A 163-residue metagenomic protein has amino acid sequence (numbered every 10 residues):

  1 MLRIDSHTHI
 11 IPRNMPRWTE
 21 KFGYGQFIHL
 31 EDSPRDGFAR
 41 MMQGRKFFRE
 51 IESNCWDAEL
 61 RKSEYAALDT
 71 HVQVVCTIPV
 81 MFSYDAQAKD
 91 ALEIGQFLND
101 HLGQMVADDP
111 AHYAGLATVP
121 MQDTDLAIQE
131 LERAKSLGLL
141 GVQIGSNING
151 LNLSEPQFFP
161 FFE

Functional and structural regions predicted by a protein language model:
M1-E163: Helix-coil boundary/capping segments in enzymes
